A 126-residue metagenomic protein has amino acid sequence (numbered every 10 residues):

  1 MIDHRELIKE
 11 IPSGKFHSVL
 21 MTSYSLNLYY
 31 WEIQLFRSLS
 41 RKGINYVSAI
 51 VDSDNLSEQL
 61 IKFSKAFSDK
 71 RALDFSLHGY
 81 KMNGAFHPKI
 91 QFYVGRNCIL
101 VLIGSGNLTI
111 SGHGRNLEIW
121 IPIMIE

Functional and structural regions predicted by a protein language model:
M1-E126: PLD/PLD-like phosphodiesterase catalytic module centered on the HKD motif
